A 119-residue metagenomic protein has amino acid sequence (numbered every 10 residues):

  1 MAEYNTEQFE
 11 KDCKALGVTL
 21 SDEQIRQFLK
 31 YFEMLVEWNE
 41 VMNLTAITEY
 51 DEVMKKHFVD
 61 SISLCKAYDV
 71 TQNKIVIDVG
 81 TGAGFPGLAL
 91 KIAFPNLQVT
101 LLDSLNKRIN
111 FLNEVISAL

Functional and structural regions predicted by a protein language model:
M1-Y4, Q8-N73, I77, E114-L119: Class I SAM-dependent transferase core
I62-L119: Conserved SAM/SAH cofactor-binding pocket of Class I
